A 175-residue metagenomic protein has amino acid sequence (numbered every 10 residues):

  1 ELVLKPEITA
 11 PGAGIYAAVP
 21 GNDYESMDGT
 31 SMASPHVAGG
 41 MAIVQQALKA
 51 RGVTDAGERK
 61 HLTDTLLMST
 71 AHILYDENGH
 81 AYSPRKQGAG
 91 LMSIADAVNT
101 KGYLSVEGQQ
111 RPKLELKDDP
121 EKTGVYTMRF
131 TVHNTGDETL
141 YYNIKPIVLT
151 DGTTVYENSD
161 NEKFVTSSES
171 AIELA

Functional and structural regions predicted by a protein language model:
E1-K5, P20: Structured lumen-facing ectodomains of secretory-pathway proteins
K5, T127-T131, N143: Beta-strand secondary-structure signal
T9-G79: Hydrolase catalytic cores
G29, K117-V125, E169, L174-A175: Solvent-exposed, conformationally flexible loop/turn segments
H61, T65-Q109: Secreted, periplasmic, or luminal enzymes acting at the cell surface/secretory milieu
I94-D137: Beta-sheet-dominated interaction scaffolds and their linkers
L104-L114, D137-A175: Surface-exposed binding patches on compact interaction domains or structured appendages
